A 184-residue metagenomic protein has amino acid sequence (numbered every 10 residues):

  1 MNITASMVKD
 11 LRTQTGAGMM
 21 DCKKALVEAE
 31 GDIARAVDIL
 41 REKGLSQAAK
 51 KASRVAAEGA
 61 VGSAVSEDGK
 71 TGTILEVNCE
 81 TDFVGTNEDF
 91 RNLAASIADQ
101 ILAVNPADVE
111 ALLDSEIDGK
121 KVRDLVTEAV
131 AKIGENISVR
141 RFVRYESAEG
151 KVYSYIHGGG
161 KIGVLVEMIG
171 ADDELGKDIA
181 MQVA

Functional and structural regions predicted by a protein language model:
N2-A184: N-terminal assembly/interaction segments in proteins that build large macromolecular machines
